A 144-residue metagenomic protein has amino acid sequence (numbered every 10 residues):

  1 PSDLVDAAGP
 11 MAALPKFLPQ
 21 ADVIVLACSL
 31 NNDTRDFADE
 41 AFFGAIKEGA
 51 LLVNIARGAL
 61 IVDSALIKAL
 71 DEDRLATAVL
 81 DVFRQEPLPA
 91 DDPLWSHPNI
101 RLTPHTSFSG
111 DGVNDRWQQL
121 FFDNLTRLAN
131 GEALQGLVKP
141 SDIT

Functional and structural regions predicted by a protein language model:
P1-P93: Rossmann-like adenosine-cofactor binding region
Q85-T144: C-terminal helix-to-coil terminal segments
